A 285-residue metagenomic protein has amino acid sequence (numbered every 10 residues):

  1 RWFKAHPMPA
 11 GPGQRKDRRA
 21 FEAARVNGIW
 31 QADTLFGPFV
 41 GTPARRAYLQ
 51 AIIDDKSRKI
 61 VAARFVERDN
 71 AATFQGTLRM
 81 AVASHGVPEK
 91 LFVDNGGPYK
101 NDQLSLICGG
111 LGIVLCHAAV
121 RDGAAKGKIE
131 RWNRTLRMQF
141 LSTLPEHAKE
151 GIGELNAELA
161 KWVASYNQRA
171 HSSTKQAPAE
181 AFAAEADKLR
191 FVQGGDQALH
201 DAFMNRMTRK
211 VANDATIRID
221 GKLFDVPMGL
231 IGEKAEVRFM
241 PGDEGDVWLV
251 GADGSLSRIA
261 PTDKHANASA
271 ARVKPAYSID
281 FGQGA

Functional and structural regions predicted by a protein language model:
R1-P38, G123: Basic, flexible linker segments flanking DNA-binding modules in nucleic acid-interacting mobile-element proteins
D33, R58, L78, L91-D94 (+5 more regions): Mobile genetic element proteins and their domesticated derivatives, centered on retroelements and DNA transposons
G41-Y48, K59: Short, flexible loop/turn motifs enriched in small residues
R45, A63-V87: Active-site beta-loop-alpha junctions of metal-dependent nucleic acid enzymes, especially the RNase H-like/DDE
D54, V66-N70, K264: A short acidic/small-residue loop/turn micro-motif
S84-D102, A119-R121: Acidic/histidine-rich, metal-coordinating catalytic segments
S105-H200, P241: Charged alpha-helix within mobile-element recombinases
N167-A285: C-terminal, beta-rich DNA-binding module of retroviral/retroelements integrases
